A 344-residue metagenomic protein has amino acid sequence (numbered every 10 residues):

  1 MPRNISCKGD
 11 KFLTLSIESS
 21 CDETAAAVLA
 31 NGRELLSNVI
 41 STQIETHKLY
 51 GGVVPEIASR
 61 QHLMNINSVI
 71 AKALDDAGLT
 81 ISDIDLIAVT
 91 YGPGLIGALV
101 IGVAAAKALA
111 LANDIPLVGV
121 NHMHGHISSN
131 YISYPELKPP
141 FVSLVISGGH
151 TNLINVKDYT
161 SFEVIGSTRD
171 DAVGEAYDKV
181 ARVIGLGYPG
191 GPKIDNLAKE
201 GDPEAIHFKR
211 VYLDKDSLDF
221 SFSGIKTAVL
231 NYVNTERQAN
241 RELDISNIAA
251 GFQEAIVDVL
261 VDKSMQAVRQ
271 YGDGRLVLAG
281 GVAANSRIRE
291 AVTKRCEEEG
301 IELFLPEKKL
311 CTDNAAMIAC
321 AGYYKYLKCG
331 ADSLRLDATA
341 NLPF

Functional and structural regions predicted by a protein language model:
P2-F12, I115, V120-V142, A321: Conserved phosphate-binding catalytic cores of ATP/NTP-utilizing and phosphoryl-transfer enzymes
F12-P93, H122, H126: N-terminal beta-alpha supersecondary unit
T24-L29, S143-V145, T151-N155: Short beta-strand scaffold segments in enzyme catalytic cores
T80, N196-L276, N285-E299, Y326-C329: A contiguous, well-structured pocket-lining segment that forms one wall/lid of small-molecule binding clefts in soluble
V89-N113, I132, S286-R295: Short Gly/Thr/Asp-enriched flexible loops that form oxyanion-binding sites at enzyme active sites
G119-V120, L276, V292-I318: Conserved phosphate-binding/catalytic loops in two-lobed NTP-binding clefts
P135, D158-D202, K226-E236: Glycine-rich phosphate-binding loop plus the immediately following alpha-helix
P306-F344: Glycine-rich phosphate-binding/hydrolytic loop that grips phosphoryl groups
